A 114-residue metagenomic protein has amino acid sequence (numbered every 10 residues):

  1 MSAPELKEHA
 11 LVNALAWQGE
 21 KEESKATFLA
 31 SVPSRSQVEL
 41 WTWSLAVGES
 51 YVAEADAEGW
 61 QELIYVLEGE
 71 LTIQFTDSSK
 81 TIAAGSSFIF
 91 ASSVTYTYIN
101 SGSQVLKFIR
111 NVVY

Functional and structural regions predicted by a protein language model:
M1-Q37: A short, N-terminal "cap"/entry segment at the start of jelly-roll beta-barrel domains of the cupin/DSBH fold
S34-V38, E49-E62: A short beta-loop-beta micro-motif enriched in histidine and acidic residues
T42, I89, S103-Y114: A short hydrophobic beta-strand segment most commonly corresponding to one strand of the jelly-roll/cupin
T42-L45, D56-I73: Short, conserved beta-strand element in jelly-roll/cupin
L63, E70-T72, S79, T95 (+1 more regions): Structural motif
T76-S93: Short acidic-glycine-tyrosine-enriched beta hairpin
Y98-S101: Asparagine-centered strand-capping/turn motif at beta-strand->loop junctions
